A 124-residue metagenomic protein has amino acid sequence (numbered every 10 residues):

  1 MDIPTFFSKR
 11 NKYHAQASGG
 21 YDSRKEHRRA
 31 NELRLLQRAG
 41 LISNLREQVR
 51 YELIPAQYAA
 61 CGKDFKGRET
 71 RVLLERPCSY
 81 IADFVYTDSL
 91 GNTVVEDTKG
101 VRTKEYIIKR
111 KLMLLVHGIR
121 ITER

Functional and structural regions predicted by a protein language model:
M1-R124: Electrostatic, structured charged patches in enzyme active sites and in nucleic-acid/phosphate-binding
